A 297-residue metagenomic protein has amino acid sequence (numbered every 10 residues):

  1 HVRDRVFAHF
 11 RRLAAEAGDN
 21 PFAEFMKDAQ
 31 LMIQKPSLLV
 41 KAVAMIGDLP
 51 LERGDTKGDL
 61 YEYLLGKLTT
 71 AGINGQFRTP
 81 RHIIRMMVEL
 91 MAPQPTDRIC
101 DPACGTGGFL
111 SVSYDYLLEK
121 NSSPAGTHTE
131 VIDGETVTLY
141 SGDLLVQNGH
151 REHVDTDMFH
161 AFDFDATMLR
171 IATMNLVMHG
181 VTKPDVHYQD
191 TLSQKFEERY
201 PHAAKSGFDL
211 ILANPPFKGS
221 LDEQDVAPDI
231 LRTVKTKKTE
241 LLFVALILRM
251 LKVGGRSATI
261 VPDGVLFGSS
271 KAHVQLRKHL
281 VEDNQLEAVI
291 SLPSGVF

Functional and structural regions predicted by a protein language model:
H1-P95, Y188-Q194, S291-G295: Non-catalytic, mostly N-terminal accessory regions of nucleic-acid modification and defense proteins
Q76-A213, K218-D222, D229, K237 (+3 more regions): Conserved S-adenosyl-L-methionine
P228-L231, A258-F267, I290-S291: Short, flexible active-site loops
L251-S257: Short glycine-dipeptide loop
G268, V296-F297: Short glycine/serine/proline-enriched coil/turn segments at secondary-structure junctions
